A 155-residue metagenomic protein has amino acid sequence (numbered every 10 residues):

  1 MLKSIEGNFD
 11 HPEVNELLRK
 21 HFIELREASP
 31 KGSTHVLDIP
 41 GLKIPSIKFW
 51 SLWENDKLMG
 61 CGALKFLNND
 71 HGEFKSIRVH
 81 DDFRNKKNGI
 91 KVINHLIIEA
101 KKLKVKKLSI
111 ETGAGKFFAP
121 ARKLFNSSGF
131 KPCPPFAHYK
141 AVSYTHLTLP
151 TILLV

Functional and structural regions predicted by a protein language model:
M1-P12: Conserved N-terminal entry element of GNAT/NAT acetyltransferase domains
S51, K57-K65, E73, R78: Conserved beta-strand in the GNAT
I77-R84, A114: A short, internal acetyl-CoA/4′-phosphopantetheine-binding micro-motif in the GNAT/acyltransferase core
F83, K87-H95: Conserved acetyl-CoA pyrophosphate-binding loop and the N-cap/start of the following alpha-helix in GNAT-like
K101-T112: Conserved GNAT acetyl-CoA-binding A-motif
I110-A121, Y139-V142: Conserved beta-strand-loop-alpha-helix junction that forms the acyl-donor binding cleft
G115-P134: Conserved active-site alpha-helix within GNAT-family acetyltransferase domains
T145-T151: Conserved small/polar residues in nucleotide/adenosyl-binding loops
